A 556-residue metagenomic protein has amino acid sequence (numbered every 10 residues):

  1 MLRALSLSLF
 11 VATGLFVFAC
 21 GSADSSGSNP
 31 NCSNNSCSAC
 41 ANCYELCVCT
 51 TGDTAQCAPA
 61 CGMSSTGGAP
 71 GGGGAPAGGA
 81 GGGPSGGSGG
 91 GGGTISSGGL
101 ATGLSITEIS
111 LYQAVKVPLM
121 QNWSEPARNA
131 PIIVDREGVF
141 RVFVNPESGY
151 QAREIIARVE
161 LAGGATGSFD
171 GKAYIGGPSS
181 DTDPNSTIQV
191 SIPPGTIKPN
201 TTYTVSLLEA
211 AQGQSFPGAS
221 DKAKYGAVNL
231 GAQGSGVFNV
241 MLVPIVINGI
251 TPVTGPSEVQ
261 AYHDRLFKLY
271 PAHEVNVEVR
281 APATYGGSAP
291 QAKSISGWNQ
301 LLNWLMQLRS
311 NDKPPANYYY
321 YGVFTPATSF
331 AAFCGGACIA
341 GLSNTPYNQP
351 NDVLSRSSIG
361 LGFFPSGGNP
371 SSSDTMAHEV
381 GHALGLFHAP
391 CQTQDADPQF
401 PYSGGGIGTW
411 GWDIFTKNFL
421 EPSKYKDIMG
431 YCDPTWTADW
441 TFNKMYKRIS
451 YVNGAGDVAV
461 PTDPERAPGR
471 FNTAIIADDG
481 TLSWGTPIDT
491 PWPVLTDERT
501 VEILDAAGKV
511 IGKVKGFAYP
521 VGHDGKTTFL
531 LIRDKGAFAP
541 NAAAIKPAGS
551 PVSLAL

Functional and structural regions predicted by a protein language model:
L15-S38, N42-A101: Ser/Thr-rich, Pro/Gly/Ala-heavy low-complexity intrinsically disordered linkers and tails of secreted extracellular
I106-I156, N239, E465-E498: Contiguous beta-strand segments within globular domains
A157, K198-A219, V501, F538-L554: Short, aromatic- and glycine-rich surface loops/edge beta-strands on solvent-exposed regions
L161-G236: Extended acidic/polar, glycine-enriched regions that form or flank non-catalytic beta-rich accessory modules
G163-D183, A281-T284, V510-G525: Solvent-exposed serine/threonine-rich low-complexity stretches and specific carbohydrate-binding patches
G176-P178, S357-T435: The catalytic-center signature of Zn2+-dependent metalloproteases
L230-D395: Active-site-proximal segment of zinc-dependent metalloprotease catalytic domains
D427-D478: Catalytic cores of secreted or luminal carbohydrate-active enzymes
